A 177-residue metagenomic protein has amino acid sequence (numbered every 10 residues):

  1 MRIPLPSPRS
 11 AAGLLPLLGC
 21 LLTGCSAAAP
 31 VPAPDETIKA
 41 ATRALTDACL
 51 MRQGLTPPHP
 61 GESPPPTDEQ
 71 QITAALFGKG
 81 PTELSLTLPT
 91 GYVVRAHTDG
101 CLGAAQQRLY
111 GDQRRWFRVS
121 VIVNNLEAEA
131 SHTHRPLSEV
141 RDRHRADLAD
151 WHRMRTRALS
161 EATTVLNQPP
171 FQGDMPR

Functional and structural regions predicted by a protein language model:
R2-A11, G19-C20, C25-R177: Mitochondrial intermembrane space
